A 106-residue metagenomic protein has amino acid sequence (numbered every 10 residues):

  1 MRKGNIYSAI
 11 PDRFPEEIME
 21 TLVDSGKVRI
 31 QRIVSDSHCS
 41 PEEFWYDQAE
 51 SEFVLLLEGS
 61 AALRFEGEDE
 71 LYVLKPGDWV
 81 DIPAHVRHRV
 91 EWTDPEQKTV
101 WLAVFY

Functional and structural regions predicted by a protein language model:
M1-W45: A short, N-terminal "cap"/entry segment at the start of jelly-roll beta-barrel domains of the cupin/DSBH fold
T21, I30-R32, F53, L71 (+2 more regions): Conserved hydrophobic/aromatic beta-strand scaffold that supports enzyme active sites
G26, A49, V86: A generic "binding-loop/recognition-motif" signal
K27, E68, P95-Q97: Short strand-connecting beta-turns/loops that link adjacent beta-strands
R29, A62-R64, R89, V100: General beta-strand recognition
P41, Y46-Q48, F53-P76: A short beta-strand-loop-beta hairpin characteristic of the jelly-roll/cupin
A62, E70, W79-V80, A84-V90: Histidine-centered metal-chelating micro-motifs
A84-Y106: Ligand-binding loop in jelly-roll beta-barrel domains
